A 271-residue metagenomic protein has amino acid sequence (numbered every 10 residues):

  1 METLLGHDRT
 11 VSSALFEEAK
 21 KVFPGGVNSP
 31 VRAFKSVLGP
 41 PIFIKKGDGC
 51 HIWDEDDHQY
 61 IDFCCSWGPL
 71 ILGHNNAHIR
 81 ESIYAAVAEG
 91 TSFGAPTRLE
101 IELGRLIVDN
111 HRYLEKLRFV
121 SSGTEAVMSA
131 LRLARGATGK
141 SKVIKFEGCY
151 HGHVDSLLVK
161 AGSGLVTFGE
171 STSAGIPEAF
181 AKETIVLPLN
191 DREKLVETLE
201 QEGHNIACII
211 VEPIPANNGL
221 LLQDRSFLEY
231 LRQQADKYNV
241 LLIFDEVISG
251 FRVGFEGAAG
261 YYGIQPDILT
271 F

Functional and structural regions predicted by a protein language model:
E2-K46: Active-site-adjacent loop/helix segments that line or gate small-molecule/cofactor pockets in enzymes
P24-G25, S29, F34, F63-N76 (+1 more regions): Glycine-rich phosphate/pyrophosphate-binding beta-alpha loops
I42-D62: Active-site and channel-lining beta-strand-loop segments that bind or position nucleotide-derived/phosphorylated
Q59-S141: Glycine-rich loop-to-alpha-helix module at the N-terminal edge of alpha/beta enzyme cores
R105-A207: PLP-dependent aspartate aminotransferase-fold enzymes
A137, Q234-Y238: Helix C-cap/helix->beta junction micro-motif
E212-R225, N239-Y262: Conserved PLP phosphate-binding loop immediately N-terminal to the Schiff-base lysine helix in PLP-dependent enzymes
A259-F271: Conserved active-site segment immediately N-terminal to the catalytic lysine that forms the internal aldimine
